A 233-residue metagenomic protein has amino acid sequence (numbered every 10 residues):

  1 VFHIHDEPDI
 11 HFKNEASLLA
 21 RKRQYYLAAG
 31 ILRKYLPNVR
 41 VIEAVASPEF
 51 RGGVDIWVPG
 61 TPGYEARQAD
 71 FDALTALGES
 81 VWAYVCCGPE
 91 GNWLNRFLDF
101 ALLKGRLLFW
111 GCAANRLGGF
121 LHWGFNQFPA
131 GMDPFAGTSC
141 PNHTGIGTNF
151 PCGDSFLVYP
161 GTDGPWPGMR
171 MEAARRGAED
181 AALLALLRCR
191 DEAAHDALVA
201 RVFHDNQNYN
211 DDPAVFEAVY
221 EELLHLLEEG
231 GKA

Functional and structural regions predicted by a protein language model:
V1-A20, Y25-E49, D133-A233: Catalytic domains of carbohydrate-active enzymes that cleave complex glycans
V1-P134: Catalytic-core regions of glycoside hydrolase
